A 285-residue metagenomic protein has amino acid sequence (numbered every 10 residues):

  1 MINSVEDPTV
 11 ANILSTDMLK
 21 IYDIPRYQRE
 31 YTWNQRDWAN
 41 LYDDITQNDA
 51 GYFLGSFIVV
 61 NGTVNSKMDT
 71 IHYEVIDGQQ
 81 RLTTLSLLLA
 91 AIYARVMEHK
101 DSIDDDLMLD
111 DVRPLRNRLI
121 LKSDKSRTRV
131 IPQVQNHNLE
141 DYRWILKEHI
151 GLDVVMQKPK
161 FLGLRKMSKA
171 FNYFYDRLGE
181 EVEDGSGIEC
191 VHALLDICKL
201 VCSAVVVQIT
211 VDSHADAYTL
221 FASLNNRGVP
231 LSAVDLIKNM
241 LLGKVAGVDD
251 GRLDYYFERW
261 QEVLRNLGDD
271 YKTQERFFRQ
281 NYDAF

Functional and structural regions predicted by a protein language model:
M1-I21, K122, T128-D153: Short, compositionally biased low-complexity segments
M1-I76, V206-Q208: Short alpha-helix boundary/capping and kink motifs at helix termini
W33-W38, I45-A50, Q80-T84, G163-Y173: Phosphate/oxyanion-binding active-site loops and adjacent basic polyanion-contact surfaces
T70-L88: A sequence-level detector for short glycine-anchored, His/Arg-bearing signature motifs that mark catalytic or binding
L88-E98: Active-site catalytic microenvironments for nucleophilic, acid-base chemistry
V96-Q135: Flexible phosphate/Mg2+-sensing switch loops adjacent to catalytic phosphate-binding sites
V134-F285: Polyanionic (Asp/Glu-rich) segments that form extended negatively charged tracts
